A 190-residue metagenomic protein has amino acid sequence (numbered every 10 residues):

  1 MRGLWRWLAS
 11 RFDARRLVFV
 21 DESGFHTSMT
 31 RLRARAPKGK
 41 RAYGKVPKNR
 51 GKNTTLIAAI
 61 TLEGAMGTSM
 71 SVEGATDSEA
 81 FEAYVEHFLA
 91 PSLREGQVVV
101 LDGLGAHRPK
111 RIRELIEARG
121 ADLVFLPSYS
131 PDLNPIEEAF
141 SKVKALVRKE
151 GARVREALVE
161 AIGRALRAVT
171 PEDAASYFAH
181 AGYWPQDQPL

Functional and structural regions predicted by a protein language model:
M1-L190: Short functional hotspots at interaction and active-site rims
